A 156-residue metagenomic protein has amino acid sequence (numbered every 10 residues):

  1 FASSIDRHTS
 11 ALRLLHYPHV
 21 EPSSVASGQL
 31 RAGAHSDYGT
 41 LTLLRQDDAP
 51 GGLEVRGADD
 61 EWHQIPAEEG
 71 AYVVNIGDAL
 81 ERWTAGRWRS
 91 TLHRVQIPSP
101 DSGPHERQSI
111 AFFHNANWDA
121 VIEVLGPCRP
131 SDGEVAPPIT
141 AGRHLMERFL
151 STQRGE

Functional and structural regions predicted by a protein language model:
F1-E156: C-terminal flanking tails of non-heme Fe-dependent oxygenases
